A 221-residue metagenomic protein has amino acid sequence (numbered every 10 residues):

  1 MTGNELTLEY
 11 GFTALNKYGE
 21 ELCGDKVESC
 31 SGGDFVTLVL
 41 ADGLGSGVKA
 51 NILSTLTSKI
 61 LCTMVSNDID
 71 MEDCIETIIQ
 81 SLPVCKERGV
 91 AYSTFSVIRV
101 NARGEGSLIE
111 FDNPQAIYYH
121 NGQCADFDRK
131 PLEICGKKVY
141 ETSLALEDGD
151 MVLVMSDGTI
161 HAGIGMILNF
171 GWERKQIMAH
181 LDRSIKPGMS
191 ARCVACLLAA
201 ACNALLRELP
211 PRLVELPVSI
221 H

Functional and structural regions predicted by a protein language model:
M1-L22: Regulatory cytosolic signal-relay segments
T2, C23, I52-G122, P131-E133 (+2 more regions): Catalytic core of PPM/PP2C metal-dependent serine/threonine phosphatase domains
E5-L8, G32-F35, A102-E105, E147-D150: Beta-strand-turn-beta hairpins that frame and shape the catalytic cleft of phosphate-ester-processing enzymes
E20-S31, D126-I164: Acidic loop->beta-strand submotif enriched in PP2C/PPM serine/threonine phosphatases
D25-S81, A145, L153, H161-M178: Primarily the active-site beta-strand->alpha-helix module of PP2C/PPM metal-dependent phosphatases, and frequently
D42-G43, N113, M151-T159, P217 (+1 more regions): DG-centered beta-turn motif at the end of beta-strands
L44-S46, N113-A116, C124-A125, I160-H161: Short, surface-exposed beta-strand-loop junctions and turns on beta-sheet-rich folds
G171-K175, L181-A191: Long, charge-rich alpha-helical interaction segments
